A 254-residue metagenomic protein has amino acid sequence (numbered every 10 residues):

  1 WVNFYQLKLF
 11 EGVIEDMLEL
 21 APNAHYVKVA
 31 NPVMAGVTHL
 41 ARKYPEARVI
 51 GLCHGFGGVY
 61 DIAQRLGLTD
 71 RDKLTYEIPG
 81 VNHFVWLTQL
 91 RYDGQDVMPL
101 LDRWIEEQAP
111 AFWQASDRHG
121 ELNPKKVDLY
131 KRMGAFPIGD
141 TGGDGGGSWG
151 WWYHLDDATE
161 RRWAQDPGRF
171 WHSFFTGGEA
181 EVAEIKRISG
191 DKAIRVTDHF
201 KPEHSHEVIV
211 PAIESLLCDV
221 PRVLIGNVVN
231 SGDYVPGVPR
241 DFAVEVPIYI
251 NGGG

Functional and structural regions predicted by a protein language model:
W1-E46: Rossmann-fold NAD(P)-binding glycine/threonine-rich loop
V2-Y5, L9, H54, F200-H204: Catalytic cores of large soluble enzymes that bind and process phosphate-bearing ligands
L7-E15, V59, H206-V210: Short, hydrophobic/amphipathic alpha-helical packing segments that form internal helix faces or helix-helix interfaces
N23-H25, V49-I50, R71-T75: Short secondary-structure capping/junction motifs at helix and strand boundaries
K28-N31, I50-F56, E77-V81: Active-site nucleophile and cofactor-binding loops and adjacent substrate-binding regions of central metabolic enzymes
M34-V37, V59, G232-P236: Flexible loop/turn segments at secondary-structure boundaries
P45-L66: Acidic, His- and aromatic-enriched active-site or binding-groove loops in soluble protein domains that engage sugars
A63-G253: Long, compositionally biased stretches enriched for glycine and/or charged residues
